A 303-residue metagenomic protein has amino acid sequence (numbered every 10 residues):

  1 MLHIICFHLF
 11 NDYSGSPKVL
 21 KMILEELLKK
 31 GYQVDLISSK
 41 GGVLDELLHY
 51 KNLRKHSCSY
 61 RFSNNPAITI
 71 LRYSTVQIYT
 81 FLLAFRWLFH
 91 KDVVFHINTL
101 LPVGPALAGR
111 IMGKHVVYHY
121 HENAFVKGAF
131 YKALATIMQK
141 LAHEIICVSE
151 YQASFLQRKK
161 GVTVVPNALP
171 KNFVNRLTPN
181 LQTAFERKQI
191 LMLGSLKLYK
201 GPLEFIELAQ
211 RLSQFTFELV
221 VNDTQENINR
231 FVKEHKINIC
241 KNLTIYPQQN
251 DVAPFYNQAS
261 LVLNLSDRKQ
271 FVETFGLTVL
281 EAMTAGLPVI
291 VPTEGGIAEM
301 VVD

Functional and structural regions predicted by a protein language model:
I5, Y73, A84-P102, V117: Short N-terminal targeting/anchoring amphipathic segment
S14-E25, K188, S195-R211, L277: A conserved mid-protein helix/loop that constitutes part of the nucleotide-sugar donor-binding site
L36-V43, L169, L193, F217-F231: Glycosyltransferase donor-sugar binding loop
V43-L44, V76-T80, V94-M112, K127-G128: An aromatic- and histidine-rich active-site surface loop
Y151, A168: Carbohydrate-associated surface elements
R230-Q249: Nucleotide-activated donor-binding/catalytic signature segment of Leloir-type glycosyltransferases, i.e., the conserved
N257-V272, L287-P288: Acidic donor-binding loop of glycosyltransferase active sites
N264, V279, T284, P288-V291 (+1 more regions): Short hydrophobic beta-strand element within catalytic cores of glycosyltransferases and related nucleotide-activated
